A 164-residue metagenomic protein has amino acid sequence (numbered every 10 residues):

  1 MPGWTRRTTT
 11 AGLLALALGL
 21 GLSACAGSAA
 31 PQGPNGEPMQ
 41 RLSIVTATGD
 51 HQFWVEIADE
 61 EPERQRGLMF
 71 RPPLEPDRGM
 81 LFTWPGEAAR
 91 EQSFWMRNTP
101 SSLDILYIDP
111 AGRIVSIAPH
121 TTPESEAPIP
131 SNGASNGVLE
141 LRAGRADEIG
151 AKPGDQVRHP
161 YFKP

Functional and structural regions predicted by a protein language model:
M1-W4: N-terminal secretory signal peptides that target proteins for export/translocation
R6-L14: N-terminal export leaders
G21-A24: C-terminal motif of bacterial Sec signal peptides marking the signal peptidase cleavage site
A26-P164: Compact, glycine-rich, soluble single-domain proteins
